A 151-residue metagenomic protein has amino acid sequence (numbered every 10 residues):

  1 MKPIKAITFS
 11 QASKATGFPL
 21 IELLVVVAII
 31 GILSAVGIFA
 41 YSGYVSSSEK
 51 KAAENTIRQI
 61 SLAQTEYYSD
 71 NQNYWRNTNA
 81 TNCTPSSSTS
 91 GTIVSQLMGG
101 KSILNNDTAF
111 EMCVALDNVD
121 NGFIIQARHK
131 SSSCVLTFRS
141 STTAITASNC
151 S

Functional and structural regions predicted by a protein language model:
M1-F18: N-terminal leader/signal peptides at the extreme start of proteins
P3, A12, S48-E49, I124-R128 (+1 more regions): Generic N-terminal leader/processing signal
F9-A12, G31, G37, I57-R58 (+2 more regions): Enrichment for repetitive, rod-forming helical segments
S13-Y41, V45: N-terminal single-pass transmembrane signal-anchor helix
V27, E54, S61: Conserved catalytic core of two-component sensor histidine kinases
S42-I57: Membrane-proximal amphipathic alpha-helices that sit immediately adjacent to an N-terminal transmembrane/signal-anchor
L62, E66-S151: Periplasmic/extracellular, small/polar-rich flexible segments of pilin-like filament-forming proteins
